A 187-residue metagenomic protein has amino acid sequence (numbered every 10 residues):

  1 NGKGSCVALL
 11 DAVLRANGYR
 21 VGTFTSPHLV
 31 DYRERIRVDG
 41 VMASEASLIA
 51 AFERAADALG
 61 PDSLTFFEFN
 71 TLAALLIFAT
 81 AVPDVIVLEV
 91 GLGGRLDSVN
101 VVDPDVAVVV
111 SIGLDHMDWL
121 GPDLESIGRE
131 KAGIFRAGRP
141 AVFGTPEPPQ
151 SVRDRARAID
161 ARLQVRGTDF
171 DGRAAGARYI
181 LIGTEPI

Functional and structural regions predicted by a protein language model:
K3: Conserved lysine of the Walker
C6-L10: Hydrophobic positions on the alpha1 helix immediately C-terminal to the Walker A/P-loop
A16-V102, L114, D118-G121, S126: ATP-dependent carboxylate-amine ligase catalytic core
A43, P186-I187: Short, isolated positions in well-ordered beta-strands
D84-V85, E89, P104-P186: Acidic, Mg2+-coordinating active-site environments of NTP-dependent enzymes
